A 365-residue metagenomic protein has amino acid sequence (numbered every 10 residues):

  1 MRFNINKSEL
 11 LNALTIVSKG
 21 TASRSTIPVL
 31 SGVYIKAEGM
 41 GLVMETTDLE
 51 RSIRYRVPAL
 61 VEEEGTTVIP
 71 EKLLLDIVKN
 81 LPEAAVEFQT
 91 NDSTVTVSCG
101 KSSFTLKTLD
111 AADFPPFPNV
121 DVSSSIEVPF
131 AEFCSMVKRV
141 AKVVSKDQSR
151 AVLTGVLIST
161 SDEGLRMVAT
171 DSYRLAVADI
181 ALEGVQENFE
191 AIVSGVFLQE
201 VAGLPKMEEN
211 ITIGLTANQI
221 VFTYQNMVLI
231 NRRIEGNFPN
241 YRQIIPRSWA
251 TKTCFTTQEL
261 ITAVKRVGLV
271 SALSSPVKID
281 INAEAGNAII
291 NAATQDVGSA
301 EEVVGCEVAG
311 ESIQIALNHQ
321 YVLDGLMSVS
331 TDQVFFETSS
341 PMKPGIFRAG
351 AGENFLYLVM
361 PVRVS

Functional and structural regions predicted by a protein language model:
M1-S365: Structural preference for solvent-exposed beta-strand-turn elements and adjacent flexible terminal/loop segments within
